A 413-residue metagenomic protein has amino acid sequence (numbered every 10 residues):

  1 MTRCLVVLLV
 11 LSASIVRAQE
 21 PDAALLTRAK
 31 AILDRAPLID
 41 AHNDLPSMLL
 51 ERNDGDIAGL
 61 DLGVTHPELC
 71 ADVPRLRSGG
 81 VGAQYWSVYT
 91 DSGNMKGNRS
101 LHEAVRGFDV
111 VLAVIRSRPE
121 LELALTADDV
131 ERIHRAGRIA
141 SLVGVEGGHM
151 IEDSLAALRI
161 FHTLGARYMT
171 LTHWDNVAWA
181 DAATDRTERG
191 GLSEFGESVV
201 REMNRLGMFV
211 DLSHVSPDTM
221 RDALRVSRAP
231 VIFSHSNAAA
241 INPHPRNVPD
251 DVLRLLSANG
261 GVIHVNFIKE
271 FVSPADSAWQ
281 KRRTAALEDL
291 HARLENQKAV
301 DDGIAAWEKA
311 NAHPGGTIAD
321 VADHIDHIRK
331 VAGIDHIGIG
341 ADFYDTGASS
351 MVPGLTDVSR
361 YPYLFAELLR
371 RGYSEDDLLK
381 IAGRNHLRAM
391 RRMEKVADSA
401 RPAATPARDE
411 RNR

Functional and structural regions predicted by a protein language model:
M1-L8: Sec-dependent signal peptide recognition, specifically the positively charged N-region followed immediately by
L9-A18: Hydrophobic h-region of N-terminal signal peptides that target proteins for export in Gram-negative bacteria
Q19-R189, A239, P243-R413: N-terminal hydrophobic targeting/anchoring segments and the immediately downstream early-domain regions of hydrolases
S154-L158, T219-A229: Distinct, well-ordered alpha-helical segments
R189-R205, A223-F233, L364: Alpha-helix-loop-beta-strand connector modules within alpha/beta enzyme cores
S198-L212, S216-D222, D250-A258, H327: Substrate-binding cleft of carbohydrate-active enzyme catalytic domains
S236: Catalytic glutamate of the conserved HExxH
